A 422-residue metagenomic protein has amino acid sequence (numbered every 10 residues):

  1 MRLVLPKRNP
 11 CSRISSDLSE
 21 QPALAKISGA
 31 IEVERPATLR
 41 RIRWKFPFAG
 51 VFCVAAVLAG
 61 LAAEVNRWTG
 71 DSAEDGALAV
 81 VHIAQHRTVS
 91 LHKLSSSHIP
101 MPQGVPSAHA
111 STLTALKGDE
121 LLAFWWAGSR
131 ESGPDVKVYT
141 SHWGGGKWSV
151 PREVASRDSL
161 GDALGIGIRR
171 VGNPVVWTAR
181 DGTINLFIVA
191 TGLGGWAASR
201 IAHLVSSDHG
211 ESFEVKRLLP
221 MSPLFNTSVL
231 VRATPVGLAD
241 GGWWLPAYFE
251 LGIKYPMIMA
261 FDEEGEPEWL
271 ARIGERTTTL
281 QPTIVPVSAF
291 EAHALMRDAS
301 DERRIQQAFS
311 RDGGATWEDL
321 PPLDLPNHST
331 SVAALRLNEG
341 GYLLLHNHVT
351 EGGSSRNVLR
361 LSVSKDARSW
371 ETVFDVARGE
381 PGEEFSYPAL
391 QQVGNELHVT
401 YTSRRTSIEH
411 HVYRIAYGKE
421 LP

Functional and structural regions predicted by a protein language model:
M1, S19, V33-T38, F225: Helix-centric, low-specificity signal for extended rod-like, repetitive segments
M1-K26: N-terminal targeting leaders characterized by basic, low-complexity, disordered sequences that direct proteins
L3, G29-E32, C53-A56: Detector for intrinsically disordered, low-structure N-terminal pre-sequences
R13, K26, E32-E34, T38: Short, positively charged and aromatic/hydrophobic N-terminal segments
S15-P22, I31, S355, A367: Intrinsically disordered, low-complexity serine/threonine-rich segments
P36, R41-P422: Asp-box/BNR beta-propeller blade signature and adjacent active/binding-site loops in extracellular glycan-interacting
